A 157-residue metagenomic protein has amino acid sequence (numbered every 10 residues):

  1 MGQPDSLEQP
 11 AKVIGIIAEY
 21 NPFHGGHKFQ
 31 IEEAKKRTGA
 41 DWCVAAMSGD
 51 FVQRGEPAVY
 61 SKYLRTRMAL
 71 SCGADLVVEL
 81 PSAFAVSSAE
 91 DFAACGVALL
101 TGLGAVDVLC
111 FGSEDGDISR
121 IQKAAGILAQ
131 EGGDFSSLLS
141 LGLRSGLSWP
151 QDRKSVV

Functional and structural regions predicted by a protein language model:
M1-V157: Nucleotidyltransferase catalytic core that binds NTPs
